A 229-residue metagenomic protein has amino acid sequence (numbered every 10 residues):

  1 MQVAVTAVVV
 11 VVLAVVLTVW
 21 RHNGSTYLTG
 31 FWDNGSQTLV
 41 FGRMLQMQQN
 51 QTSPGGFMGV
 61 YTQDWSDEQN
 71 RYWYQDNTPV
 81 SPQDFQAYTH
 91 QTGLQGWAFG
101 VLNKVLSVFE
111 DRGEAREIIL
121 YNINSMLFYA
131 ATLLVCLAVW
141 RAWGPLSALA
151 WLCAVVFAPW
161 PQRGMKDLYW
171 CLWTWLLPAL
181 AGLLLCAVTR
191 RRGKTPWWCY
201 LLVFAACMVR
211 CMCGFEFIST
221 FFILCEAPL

Functional and structural regions predicted by a protein language model:
M1, R141-P145, C186-C199, L229: Membrane-interface junctions at the ends of membrane-embedded or membrane-associated helices
M1-V19: Start-transfer (signal-anchor) and selected internal transmembrane alpha helices of multi-pass inner/ER membrane
A14-D76, S81: Aromatic-rich transmembrane-lumenal/periplasmic boundary elements in polytopic membrane proteins
Y74-I118: Short hydrophobic/aromatic helix or loop-helix immediately within or flanking a transmembrane segment in polytopic
I119-A150: Transmembrane-helix motifs of polytopic, lipid-linked glycan transferases
N124-F128, L149-T189, C211-F217: Membrane-interface micro-motifs in multi-pass membrane enzymes
W198-F217: Membrane-interface alpha helices of multi-pass inner-membrane proteins
E216-P228: Transmembrane-embedded, aromatic-rich helix segments that form part of the hydrophobic channel/pocket engaging
